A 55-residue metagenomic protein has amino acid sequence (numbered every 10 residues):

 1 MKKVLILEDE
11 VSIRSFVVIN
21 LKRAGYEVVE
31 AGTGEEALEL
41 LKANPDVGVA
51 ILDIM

Functional and structural regions predicted by a protein language model:
M1-L5: Non-catalytic signal-transmission and effector/linker regions of two-component phosphorelay proteins
E8: Conserved acidic carboxylate
S12: Conserved Rossmann-like nucleotide-cofactor binding loop
S15-R23: Charged docking surfaces used in two-component/phosphorelay signaling
Y26: Short phosphate-binding/catalytic loops that engage adenosine nucleotides
E30-V49: Acidic, metal-coordinating helix/loop segments flanking the phosphotransfer/catalytic sites of two-component signaling
I54-M55: The short loop immediately C-terminal to the conserved phospho-acceptor aspartate in CheY-like receiver
